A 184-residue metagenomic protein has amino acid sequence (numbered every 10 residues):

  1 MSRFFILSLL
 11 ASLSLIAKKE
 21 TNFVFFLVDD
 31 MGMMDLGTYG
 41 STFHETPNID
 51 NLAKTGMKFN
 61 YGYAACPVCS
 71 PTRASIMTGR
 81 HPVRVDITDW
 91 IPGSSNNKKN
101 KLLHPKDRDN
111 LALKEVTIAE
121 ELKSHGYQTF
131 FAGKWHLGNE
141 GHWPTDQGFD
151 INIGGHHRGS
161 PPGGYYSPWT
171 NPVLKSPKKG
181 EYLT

Functional and structural regions predicted by a protein language model:
M1-S8: Sec-dependent signal peptide recognition, specifically the positively charged N-region followed immediately by
S8-A17: Hydrophobic h-region of N-terminal signal peptides that target proteins for export in Gram-negative bacteria
A17-T184: Formylglycine-dependent sulfatase
